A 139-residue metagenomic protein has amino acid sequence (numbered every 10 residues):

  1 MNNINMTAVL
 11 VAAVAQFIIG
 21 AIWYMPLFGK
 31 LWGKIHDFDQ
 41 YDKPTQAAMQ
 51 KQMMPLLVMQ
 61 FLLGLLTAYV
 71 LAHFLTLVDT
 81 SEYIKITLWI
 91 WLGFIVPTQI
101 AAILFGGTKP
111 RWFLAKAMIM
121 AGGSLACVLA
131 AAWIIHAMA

Functional and structural regions predicted by a protein language model:
M1-A139: Juxtamembrane/disordered regions of integral membrane proteins
